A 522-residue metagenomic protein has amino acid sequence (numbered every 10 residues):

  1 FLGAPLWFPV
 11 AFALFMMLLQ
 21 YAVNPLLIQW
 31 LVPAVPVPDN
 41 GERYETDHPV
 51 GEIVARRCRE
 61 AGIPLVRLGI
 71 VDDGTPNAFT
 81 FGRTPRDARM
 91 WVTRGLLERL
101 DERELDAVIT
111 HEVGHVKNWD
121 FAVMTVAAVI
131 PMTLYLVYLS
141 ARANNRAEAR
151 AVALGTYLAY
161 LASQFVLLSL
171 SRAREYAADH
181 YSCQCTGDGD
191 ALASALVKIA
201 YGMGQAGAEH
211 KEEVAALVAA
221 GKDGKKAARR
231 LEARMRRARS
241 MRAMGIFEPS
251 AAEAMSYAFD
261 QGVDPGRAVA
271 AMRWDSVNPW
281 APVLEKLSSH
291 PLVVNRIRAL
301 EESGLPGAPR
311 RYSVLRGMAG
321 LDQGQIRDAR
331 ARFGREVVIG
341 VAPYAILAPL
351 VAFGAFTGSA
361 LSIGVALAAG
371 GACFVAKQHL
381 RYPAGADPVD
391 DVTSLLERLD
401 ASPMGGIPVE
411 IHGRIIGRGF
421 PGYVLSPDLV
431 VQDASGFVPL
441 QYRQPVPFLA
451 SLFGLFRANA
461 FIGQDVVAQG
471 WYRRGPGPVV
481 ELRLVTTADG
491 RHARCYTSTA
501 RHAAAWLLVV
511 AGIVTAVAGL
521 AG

Functional and structural regions predicted by a protein language model:
F1-F79, M132-L168, R172, A200-G204 (+7 more regions): Hydrophobic or amphipathic, alpha-helical segments that drive membrane association/targeting
P25, V92, A107-H115, W119 (+1 more regions): Active-site recognition of the HExxH zinc-binding catalytic motif
E60-D87, Y135, L139, S169 (+1 more regions): Active-site-proximal gating segments in proteases and membrane effectors
A78-E102: Active-site scaffold of zinc-dependent metalloenzymes
V113-M132, D188-D190: Catalytic Zn2+-binding segment of zinc metalloproteases
V409-G417, I462-R473: OB-fold and OB-like beta-barrel modules that bind single-stranded nucleic acids
G417-V424, G475-G477: Short, conserved beta-turn/loop elements at beta-strand boundaries and strand-helix junctions
Y423-L449, T486-G490: OB-fold (S1/OB) nucleic-acid-binding surfaces
